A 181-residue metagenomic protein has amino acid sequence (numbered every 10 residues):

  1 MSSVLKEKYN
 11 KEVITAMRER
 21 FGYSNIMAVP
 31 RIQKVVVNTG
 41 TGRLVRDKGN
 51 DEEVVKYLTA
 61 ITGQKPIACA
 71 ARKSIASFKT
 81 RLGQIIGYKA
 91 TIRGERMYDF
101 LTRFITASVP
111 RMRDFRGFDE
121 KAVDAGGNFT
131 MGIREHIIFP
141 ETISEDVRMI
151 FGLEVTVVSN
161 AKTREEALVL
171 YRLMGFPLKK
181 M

Functional and structural regions predicted by a protein language model:
M1-M181: Ribosome-associated RNA-binding proteins
